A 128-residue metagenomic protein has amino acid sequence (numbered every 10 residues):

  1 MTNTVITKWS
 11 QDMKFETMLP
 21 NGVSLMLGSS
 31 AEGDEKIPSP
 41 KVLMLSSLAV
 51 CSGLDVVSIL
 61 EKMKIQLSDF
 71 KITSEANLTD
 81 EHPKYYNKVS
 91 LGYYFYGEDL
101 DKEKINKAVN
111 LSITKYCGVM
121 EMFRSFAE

Functional and structural regions predicted by a protein language model:
M1-S46, V57-E128: Extended beta-strand/beta-hairpin segments
C51: Alpha-helical metal-binding/catalytic segments enriched in His/Glu/Asp
